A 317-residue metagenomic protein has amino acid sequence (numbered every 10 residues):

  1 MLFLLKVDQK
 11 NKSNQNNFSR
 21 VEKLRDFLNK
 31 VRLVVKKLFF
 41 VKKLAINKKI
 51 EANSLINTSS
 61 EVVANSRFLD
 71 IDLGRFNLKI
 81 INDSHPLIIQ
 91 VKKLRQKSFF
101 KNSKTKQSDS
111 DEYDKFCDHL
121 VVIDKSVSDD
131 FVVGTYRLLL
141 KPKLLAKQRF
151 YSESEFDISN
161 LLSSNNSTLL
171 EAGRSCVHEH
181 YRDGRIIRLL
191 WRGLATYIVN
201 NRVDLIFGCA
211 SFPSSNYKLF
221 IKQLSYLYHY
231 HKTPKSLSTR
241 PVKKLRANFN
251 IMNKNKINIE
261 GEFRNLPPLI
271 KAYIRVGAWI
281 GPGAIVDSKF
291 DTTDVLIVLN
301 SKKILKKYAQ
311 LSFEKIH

Functional and structural regions predicted by a protein language model:
M1-L38: Intrinsically disordered, low-structural-confidence terminal and linker regions
R25-H85: Conserved N-terminal entry element of GNAT/NAT acetyltransferase domains
N65-V133: Short amphipathic alpha-helix that is part of the acyltransferase structural core
V133-G134, P282: A structural microfeature
Y136-L140: Short beta->alpha transition motifs characteristic of CBS
K141-A278, A284-I285, F290-T292: Acyl-donor binding region in acyl/amide transferases
F290-I304: C-terminal "cap" of GNAT-fold acetyltransferases
K315-H317: Short, cationic low-complexity segments
